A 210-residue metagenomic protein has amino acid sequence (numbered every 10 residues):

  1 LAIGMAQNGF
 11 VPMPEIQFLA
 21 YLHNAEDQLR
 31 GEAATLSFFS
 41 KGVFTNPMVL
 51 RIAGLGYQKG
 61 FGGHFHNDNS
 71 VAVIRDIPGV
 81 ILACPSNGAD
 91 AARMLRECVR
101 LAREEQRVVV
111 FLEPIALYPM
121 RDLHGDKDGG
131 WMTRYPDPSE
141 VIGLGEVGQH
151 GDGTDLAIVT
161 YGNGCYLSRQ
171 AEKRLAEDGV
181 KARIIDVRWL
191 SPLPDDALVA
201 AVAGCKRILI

Functional and structural regions predicted by a protein language model:
L1, G88-A91, R188-P194: Short acidic loop-to-helix transition motifs that present clustered carboxylates
I3-V159, N163-L167, A182: Conserved thiamine diphosphate
M48, K206-R207: Acidic donor-binding loop of glycosyltransferase active sites
L156-A157, R207-L209: Structural motif
K173, E177-G204: Generic long, charged, amphipathic alpha-helical segments
